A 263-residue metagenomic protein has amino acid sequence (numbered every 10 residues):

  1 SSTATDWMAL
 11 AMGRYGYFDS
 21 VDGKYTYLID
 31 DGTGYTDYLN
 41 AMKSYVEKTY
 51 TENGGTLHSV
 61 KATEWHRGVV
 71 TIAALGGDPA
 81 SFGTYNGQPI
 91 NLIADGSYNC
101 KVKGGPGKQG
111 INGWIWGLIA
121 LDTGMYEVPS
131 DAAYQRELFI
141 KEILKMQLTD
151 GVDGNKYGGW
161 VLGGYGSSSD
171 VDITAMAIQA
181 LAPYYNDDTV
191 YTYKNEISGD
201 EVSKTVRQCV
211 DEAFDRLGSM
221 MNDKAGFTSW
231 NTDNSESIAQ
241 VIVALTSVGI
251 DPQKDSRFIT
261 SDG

Functional and structural regions predicted by a protein language model:
S1-A4, T26, G32-S59, G96-G105: Internal amphipathic alpha-helical repeat/solenoid segments
S1-D22, G55-S81, K103-R136, L148-E212 (+1 more regions): An alpha-helical repeat/solenoid feature that recognizes helix-turn-helix modules
Y25-Y38, V60-E64, A80-D95, Q253-G263: ...the same signal can extend to comparable exposed beta-sheet modules with similar sequence chemistry even outside
Y35, L39, Y85-A94, Y98-N99 (+3 more regions): Core helices of alpha-solenoid repeat scaffolds
M42, V46, G96-S97, F139 (+4 more regions): Buried hydrophobic core positions in alpha-solenoid tandem helical repeats
